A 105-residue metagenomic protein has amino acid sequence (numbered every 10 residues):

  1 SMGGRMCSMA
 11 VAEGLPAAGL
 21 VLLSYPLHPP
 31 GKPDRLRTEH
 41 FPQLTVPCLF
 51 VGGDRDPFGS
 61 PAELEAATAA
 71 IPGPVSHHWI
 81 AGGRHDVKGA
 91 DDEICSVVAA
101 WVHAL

Functional and structural regions predicted by a protein language model:
S1-Q43: Primarily recognizes the serine-hydrolase "nucleophile elbow" in alpha/beta-hydrolase and SGNH/GDSL folds
M9-E13, A66, A100: Short, well-ordered alpha-helices that flank and scaffold nucleotide-derived cofactor binding pockets
V21, L49-V51, H78: Conserved hydrophobic packing residues within short motifs/helices of P-loop NTPase cores of ABC-family ATPases
Q43-T45, F50-G52, D56: Short beta-strand/loop motif that positions the catalytic acidic residue of the alpha/beta-hydrolase fold
P57-E63: Conserved alpha/beta-hydrolase "acid-adjacent" motif
A69-D86: Catalytic histidine neighborhood in serine/cysteine hydrolases with alpha/beta-hydrolase-type architecture
G83-C95: Catalytic histidine-centered segment of alpha/beta-hydrolase-like enzymes
V97-L105: C-terminal alpha-helix
